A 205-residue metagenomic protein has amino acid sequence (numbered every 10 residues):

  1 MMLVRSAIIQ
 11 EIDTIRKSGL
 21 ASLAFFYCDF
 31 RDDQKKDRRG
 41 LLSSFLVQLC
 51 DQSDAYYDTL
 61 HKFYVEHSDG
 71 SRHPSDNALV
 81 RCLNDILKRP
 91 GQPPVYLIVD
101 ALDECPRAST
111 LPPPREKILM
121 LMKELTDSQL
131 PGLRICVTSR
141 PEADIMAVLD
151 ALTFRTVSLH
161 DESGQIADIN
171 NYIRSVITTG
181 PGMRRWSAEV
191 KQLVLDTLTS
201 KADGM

Functional and structural regions predicted by a protein language model:
M1-M205: Conserved NB-ARC/NACHT P-loop NTPase core of NLR-like innate immune receptors
